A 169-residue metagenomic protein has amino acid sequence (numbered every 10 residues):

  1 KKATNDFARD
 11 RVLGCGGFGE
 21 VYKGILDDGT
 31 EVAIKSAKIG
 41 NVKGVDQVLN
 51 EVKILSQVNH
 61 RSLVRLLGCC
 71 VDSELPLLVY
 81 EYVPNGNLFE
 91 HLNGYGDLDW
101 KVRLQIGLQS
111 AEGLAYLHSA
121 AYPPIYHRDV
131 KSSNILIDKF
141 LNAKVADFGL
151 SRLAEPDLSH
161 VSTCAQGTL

Functional and structural regions predicted by a protein language model:
K1-L169: Conserved eukaryotic protein kinase-like
